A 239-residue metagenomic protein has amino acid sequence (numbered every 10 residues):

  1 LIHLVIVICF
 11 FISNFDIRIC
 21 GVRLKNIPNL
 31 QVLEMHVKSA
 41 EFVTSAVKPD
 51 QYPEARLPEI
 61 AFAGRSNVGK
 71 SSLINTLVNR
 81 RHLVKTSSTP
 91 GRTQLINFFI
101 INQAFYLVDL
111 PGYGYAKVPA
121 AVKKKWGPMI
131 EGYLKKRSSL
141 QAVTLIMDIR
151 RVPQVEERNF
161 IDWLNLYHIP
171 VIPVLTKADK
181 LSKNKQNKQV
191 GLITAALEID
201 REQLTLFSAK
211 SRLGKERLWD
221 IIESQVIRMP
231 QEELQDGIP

Functional and structural regions predicted by a protein language model:
L1-R23: Secretory-pathway ectodomains
R23-K38, Q51, A61, S224-P239: Basic Arg/Gly/Lys-rich low-complexity intrinsically disordered segments
N29-Y115: Conserved G1/Walker A P-loop phosphate-binding module
V37-V47, K180-Q235: Canonical P-loop GTPase G-domain recognition
R56, H82, L95, V122-W126 (+6 more regions): Helical mechanochemical/support elements of P-loop NTPase systems and associated helical scaffolds
L95-F98, P128-K136: Conserved alpha-helical scaffold flanking the Walker A/P-loop in AAA+ ATPase domains
Y113-K123, D179-S182: Flexible beta-alpha connector loops of hexameric P-loop NTPases
E131-E202: Conserved C-terminal guanine-recognition region of P-loop GTPase G domains, centered on the G4
